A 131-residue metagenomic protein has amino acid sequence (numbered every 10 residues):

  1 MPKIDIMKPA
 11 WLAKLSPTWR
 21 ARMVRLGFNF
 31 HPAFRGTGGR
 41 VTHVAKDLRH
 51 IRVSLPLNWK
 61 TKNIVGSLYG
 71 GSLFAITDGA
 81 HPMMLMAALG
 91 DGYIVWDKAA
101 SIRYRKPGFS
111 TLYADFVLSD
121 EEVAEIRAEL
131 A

Functional and structural regions predicted by a protein language model:
M1-A131: Terminal targeting signals and extreme-terminal segments of soluble enzymes
